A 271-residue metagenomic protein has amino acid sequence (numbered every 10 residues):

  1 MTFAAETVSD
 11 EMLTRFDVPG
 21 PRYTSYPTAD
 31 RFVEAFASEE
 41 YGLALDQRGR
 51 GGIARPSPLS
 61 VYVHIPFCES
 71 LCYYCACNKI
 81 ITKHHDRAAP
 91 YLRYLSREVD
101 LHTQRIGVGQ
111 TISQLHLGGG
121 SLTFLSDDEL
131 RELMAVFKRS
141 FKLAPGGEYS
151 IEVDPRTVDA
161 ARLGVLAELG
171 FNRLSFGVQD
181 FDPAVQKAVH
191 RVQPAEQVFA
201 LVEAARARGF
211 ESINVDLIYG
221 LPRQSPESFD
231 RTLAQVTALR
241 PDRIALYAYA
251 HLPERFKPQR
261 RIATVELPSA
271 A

Functional and structural regions predicted by a protein language model:
M1-S60: Flexible, acidic/Gly-rich N-terminal and inter-domain linker regions that tether and position cofactor-handling modules
D10-D17, F32, P66, V108-Q110 (+2 more regions): Generic hydrophobic-segment detector
L13-D17, S70-L71, Y249-P253: Short, compositionally biased low-complexity segments
D17-T24, A76-I80, R206: A broad, low-specificity signal for short, low-complexity segments enriched in glycine/proline and polar/charged
T28-R31, L71, I80-I81: A short secondary-structure junction motif
G51, R55-P58, I81-R105, Q110-A271: C-terminal scaffold of the Radical SAM
V63-K79: Local cysteine-cluster metal-coordination motifs and their immediate loop/turn environment, predominantly Fe-S cluster
